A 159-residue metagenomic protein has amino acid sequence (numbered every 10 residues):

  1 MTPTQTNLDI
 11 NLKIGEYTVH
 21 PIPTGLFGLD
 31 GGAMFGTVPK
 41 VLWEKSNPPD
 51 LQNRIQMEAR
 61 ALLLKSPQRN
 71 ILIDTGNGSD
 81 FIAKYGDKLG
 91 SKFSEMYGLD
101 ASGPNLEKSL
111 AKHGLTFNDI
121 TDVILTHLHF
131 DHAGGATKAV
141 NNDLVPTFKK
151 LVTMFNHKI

Functional and structural regions predicted by a protein language model:
M1-K108, D119-D122: Metallo-beta-lactamase
F27, D131, I159: Surface-exposed, flexible loop/turn segments at secondary-structure boundaries
G76-D80, K150-I159: Conserved catalytic scaffold of divalent metal-dependent phosphoesterases
G90-V152: Active-site metal-binding motif and surrounding structural segment of the metallo-beta-lactamase
